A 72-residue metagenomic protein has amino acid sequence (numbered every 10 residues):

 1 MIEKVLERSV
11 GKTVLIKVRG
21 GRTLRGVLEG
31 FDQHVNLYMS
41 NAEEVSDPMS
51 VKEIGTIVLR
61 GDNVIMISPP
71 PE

Functional and structural regions predicted by a protein language model:
M1-E72: Conserved RNA-binding domains used in RNP assembly and mRNA/RNA metabolism
